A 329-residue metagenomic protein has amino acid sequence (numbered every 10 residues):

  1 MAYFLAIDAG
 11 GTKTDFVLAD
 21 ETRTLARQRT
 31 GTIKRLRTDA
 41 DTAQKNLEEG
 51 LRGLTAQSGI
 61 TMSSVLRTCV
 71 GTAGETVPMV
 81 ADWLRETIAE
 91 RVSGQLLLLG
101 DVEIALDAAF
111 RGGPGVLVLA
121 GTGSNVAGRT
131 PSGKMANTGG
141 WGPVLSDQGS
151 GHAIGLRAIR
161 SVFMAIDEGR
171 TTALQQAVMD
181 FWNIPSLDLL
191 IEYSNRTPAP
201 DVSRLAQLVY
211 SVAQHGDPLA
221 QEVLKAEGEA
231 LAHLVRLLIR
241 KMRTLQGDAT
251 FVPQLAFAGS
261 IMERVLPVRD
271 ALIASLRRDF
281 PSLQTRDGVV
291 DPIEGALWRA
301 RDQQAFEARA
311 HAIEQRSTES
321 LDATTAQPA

Functional and structural regions predicted by a protein language model:
M1-S64, T87, V92, A109-P114 (+1 more regions): ATP-binding/phosphotransfer module of carbohydrate and carboxylate kinases, centering on a glycine-rich
T68: Short acidic, glycine-rich surface-loop motifs adjacent to enzyme active sites
G71: Short, charge-patterned binding micro-sites
E75-T172, Q176, R316, L321-A329: Phosphate-binding/catalytic loop of phosphoryl-transfer enzymes
